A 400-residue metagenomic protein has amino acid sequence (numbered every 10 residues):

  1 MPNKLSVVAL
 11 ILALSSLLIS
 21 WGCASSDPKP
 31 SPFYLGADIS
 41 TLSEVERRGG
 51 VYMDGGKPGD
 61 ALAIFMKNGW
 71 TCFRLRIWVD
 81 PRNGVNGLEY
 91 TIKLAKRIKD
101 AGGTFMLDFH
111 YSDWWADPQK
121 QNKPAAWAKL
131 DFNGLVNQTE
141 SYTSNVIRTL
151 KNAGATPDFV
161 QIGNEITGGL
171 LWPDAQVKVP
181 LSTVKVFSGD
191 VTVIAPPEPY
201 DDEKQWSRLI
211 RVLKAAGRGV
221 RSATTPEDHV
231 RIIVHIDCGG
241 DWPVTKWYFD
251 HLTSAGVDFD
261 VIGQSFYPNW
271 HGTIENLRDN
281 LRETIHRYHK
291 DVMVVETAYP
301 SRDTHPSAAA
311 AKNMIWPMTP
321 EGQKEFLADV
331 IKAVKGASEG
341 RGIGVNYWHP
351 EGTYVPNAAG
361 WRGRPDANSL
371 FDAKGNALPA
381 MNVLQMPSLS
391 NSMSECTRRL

Functional and structural regions predicted by a protein language model:
A9-S20: Bacterial N-terminal signal peptides
K29-A61: Boundary/entry segment of secreted carbohydrate-active catalytic domains
L35-A37, F73-L75, F105-F109, D158-I162 (+4 more regions): Hydrophobic faces of well-ordered beta-strands that scaffold small-molecule active sites in alpha/beta enzyme cores
V45-G56, V79-E89, T167-L170, D237-K246 (+2 more regions): Acidic-and-aromatic substrate-binding clefts and catalytic sites of carbohydrate-active enzymes
R47-G50, V177-D190, I194, D279-R287 (+3 more regions): Aromatic-rich peripheral "rim/lid" segments of glycoside hydrolase catalytic domains that contact and position glycan
G50-M66, T139-T149, W242-L252, L327-V330: Short, acidic/polar
A61-L62, S222-I232, G239-N313, A328-G336 (+1 more regions): Glycoside hydrolase catalytic-domain groove-lining segments
I64-Q205, L209-D237: Substrate-binding cleft and catalytic face of glycoside hydrolase catalytic domains, especially the flexible beta-alpha
